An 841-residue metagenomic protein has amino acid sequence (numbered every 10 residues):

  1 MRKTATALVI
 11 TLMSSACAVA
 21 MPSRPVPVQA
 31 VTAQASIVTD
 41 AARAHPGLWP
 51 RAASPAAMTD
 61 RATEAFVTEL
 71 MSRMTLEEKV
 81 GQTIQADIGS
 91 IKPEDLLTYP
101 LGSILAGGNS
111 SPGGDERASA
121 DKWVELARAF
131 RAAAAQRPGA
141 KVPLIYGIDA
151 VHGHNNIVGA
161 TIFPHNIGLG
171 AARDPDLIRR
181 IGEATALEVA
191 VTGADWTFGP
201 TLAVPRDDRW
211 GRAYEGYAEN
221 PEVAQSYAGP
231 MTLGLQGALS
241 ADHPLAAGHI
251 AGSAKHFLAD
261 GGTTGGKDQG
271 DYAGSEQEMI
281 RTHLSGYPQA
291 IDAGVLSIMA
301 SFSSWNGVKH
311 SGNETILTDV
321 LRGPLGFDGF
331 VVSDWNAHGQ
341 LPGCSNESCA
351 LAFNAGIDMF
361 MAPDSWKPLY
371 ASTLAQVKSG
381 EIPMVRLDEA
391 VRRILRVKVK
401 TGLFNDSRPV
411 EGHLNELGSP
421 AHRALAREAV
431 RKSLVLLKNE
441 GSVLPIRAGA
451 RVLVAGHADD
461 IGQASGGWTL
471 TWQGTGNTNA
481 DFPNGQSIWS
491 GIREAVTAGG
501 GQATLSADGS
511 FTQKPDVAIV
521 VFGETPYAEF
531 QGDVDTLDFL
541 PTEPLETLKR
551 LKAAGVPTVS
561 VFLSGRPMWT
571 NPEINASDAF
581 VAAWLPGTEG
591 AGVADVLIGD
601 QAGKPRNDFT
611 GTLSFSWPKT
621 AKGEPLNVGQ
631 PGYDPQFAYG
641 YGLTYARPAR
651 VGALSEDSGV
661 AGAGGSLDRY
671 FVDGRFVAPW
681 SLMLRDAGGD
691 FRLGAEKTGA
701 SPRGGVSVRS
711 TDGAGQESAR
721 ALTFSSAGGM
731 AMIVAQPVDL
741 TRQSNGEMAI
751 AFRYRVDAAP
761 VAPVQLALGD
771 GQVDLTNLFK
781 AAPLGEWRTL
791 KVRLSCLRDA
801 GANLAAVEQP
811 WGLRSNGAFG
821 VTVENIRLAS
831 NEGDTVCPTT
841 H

Functional and structural regions predicted by a protein language model:
M1-V19: Gram-negative bacterial Sec-dependent N-terminal signal peptides
A18-L684: Glycoside hydrolase catalytic-domain context in secreted enzymes
T197, A758-G769: Beta-strand acidic-aromatic groove motif in beta-rich domains, primarily in extracellular
E656-T711, T835-H841: Extracellular carbohydrate-recognition regions
K697-M732: Short carbohydrate-recognition loop motifs
F724-E747, A767-F779: Secreted extracellular polysaccharide-interacting domains
I750-F752, V764-A767, T789-S830: Extracellular beta-strand ligand-recognition surfaces/modules
K780-R788: Short proline/glycine- and polar residue-rich coil/turn motifs
